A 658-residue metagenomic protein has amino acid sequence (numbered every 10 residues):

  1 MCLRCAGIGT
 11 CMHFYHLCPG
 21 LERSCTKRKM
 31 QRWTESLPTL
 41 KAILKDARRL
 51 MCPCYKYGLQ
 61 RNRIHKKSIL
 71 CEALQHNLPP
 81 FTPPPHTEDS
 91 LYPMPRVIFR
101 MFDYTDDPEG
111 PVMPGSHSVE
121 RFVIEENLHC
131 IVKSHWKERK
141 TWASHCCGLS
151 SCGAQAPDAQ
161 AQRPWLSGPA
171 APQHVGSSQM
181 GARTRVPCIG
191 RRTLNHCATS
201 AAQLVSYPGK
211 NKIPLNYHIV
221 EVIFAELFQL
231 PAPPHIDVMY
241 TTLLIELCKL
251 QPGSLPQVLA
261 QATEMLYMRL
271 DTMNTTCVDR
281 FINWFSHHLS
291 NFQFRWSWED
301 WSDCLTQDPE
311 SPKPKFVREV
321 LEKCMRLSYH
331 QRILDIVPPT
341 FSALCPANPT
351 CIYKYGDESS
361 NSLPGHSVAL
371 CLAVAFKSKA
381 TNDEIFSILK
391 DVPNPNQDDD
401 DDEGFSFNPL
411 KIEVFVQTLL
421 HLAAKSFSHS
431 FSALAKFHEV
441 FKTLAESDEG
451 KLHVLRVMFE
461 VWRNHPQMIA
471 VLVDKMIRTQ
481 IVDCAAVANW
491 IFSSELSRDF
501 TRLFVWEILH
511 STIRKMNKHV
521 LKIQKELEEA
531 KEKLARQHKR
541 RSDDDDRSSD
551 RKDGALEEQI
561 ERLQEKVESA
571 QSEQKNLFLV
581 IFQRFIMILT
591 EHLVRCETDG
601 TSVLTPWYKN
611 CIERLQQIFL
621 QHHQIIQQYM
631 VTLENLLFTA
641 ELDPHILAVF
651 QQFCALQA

Functional and structural regions predicted by a protein language model:
M1, Y217-L227, T242-E246, V258-M268 (+11 more regions): Alpha-helical solenoid scaffolds in eukaryotic proteins
M1-E22, P208, I223-L230, Y240-P252 (+7 more regions): Hydrophobic residues within the alpha-helices of tandem HEAT/HEAT-like
G20-G148, A202-Q229, S311-H438, S542 (+2 more regions): Long, low-complexity, highly charged intrinsically disordered regions
L166, A171, S177-R185, N195 (+1 more regions): Short glycine-rich, low-complexity segments
Y217-V222, P231-L244, A260, T276 (+4 more regions): HEAT-repeat alpha-solenoid elements in large eukaryotic scaffold proteins
P231-P234, L250, M268-T276, Q307-P312 (+2 more regions): Short coil/turn segments at helix-helix junctions and helix-capping linkers within large alpha-helical proteins
D271-K323: Membrane-proximal bilayer-interacting regions
S493, R498-V505, Q559-A658: Extended, C-terminal alpha-helical/coiled-coil scaffolding tails that mediate protein-protein interactions and assembly
